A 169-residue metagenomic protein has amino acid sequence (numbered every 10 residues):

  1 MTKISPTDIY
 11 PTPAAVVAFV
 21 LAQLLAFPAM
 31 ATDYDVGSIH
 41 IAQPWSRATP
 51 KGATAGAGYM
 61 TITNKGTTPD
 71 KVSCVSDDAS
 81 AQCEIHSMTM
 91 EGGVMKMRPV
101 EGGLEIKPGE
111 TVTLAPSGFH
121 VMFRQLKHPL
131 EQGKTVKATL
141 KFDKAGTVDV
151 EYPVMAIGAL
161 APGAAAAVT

Functional and structural regions predicted by a protein language model:
T2-V17: Bacterial N-terminal signal peptides that target proteins for export
T7-I9, L24, S46: Generic N-terminal simple sequence motifs
V16-L21, A31-D33: A eukaryote-biased signal for short, well-structured alpha-helical docking elements
A26-P28: N-terminal signal peptide c-region/cleavage motif recognized by signal peptidases
T32-T169: Compact, glycine-rich, soluble single-domain proteins
